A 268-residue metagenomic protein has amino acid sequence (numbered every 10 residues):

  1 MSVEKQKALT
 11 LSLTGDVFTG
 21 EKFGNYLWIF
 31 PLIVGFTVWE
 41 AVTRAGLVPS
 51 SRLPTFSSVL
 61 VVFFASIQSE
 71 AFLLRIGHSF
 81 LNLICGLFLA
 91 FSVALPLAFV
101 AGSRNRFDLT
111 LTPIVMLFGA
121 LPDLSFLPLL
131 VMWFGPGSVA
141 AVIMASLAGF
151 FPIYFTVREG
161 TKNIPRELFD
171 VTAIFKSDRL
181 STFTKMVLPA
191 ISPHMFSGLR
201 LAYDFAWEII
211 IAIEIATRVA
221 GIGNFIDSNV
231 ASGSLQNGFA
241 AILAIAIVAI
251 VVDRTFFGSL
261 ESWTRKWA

Functional and structural regions predicted by a protein language model:
M1-F30, R254-A268: Transmembrane alpha-helical segments of polytopic membrane transport and secretion proteins
L13-E21, A45-L89: Periplasmic/extracellular loop-to-transmembrane helix junction in inner-membrane transport proteins
K22-L47: N-terminal signal-anchor transmembrane alpha helix
C85-V115: Transmembrane-helix boundary motif in ABC transporter permease subunits
M116-P152, E159-G160: Generic hydrophobic transmembrane alpha-helix motif, especially the helices
I143, L147, R179-I213, A240 (+1 more regions): Transmembrane alpha-helices
T156-G198, I222: Short cytoplasmic-facing helical segments at TM-TM junctions of multi-pass membrane proteins
I222-L260: Hydrophobic alpha-helical transmembrane segments of polytopic membrane proteins
